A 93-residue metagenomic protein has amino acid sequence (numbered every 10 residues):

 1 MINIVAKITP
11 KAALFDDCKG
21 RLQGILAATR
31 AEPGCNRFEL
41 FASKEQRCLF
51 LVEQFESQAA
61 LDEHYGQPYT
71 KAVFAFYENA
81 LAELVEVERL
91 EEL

Functional and structural regions predicted by a protein language model:
I2, L40-R47, A75-L93: Glycine-rich beta-strand-turn "strand-cap" elements at beta-sheet edges
I2-T9, E39-Y65: Short, well-ordered beta-strand segments in beta-rich or mixed alpha/beta enzyme and ligand-binding folds
P10-D17: Short, surface-exposed ligand-recognition loops at beta-strand->loop->(often short) alpha-helix junctions that present
A12, L26, E91-L93: Short, well-ordered turn and helix-capping elements at secondary-structure junctions
K19-R21: A short, well-structured alpha-helix characteristic of acyl/acetyltransferase catalytic modules
G24, R30-N36, Q54-V87: An amphipathic, aromatic/His-enriched active-site/gating alpha helix that lines ligand/cofactor pockets
